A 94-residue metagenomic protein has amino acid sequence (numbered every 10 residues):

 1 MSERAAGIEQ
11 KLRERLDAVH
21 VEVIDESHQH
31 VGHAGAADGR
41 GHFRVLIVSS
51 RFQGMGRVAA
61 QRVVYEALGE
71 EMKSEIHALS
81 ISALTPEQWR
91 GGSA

Functional and structural regions predicted by a protein language model:
S2-A36: N-terminal first-folded block
D17-V21, G39-F43, E75-L79: A generic structural signal for short beta-strands and their flanking turns/coil linkers
I24, L46-V48, S82-L84: Solvent-exposed beta-strand sheet faces enriched in polar/charged residues
G32-S49: A short, structured beta-strand/loop element
F52-R57: Short, conserved charged micro-motifs
Q61-A94: C-terminal structural segments of small proteins and small subunits
